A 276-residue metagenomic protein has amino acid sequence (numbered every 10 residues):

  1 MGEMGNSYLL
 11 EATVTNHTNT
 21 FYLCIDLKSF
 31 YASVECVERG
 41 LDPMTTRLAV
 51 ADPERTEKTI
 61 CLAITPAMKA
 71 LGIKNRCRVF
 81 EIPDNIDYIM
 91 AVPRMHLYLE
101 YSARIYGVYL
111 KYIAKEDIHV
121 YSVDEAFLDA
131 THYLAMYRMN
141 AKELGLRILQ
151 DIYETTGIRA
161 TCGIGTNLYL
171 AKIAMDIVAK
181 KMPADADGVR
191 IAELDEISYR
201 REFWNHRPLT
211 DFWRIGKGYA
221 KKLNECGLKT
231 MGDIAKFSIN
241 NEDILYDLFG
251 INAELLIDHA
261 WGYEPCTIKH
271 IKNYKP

Functional and structural regions predicted by a protein language model:
M1-V123, F127, D258-A260: Residues that scaffold, gate, or flank divalent-cation-dependent active/transport sites
C24, D211, K217-P276: DNA-contacting surface of Y-family translesion DNA polymerases
V34-V37, I60-I64, L170-V178, I268-I271: Short acidic, glycine/serine/threonine-rich loops at helix termini
V92, A114-Y121, Y137-A141, G145 (+1 more regions): Short secondary-structure capping/junction motifs at helix and strand boundaries
R104, V108-Y112, R147-T156, K222 (+2 more regions): Generic non-transmembrane alpha-helical segments
V123-D129, T166-A171: Short, conserved phosphate-binding/catalytic loop or strand-edge motifs used in phosphoryl-/nucleotidyl-transfer
L128-L149, G227: Catalytic palm subdomain of template-directed nucleic-acid polymerases, centered on the conserved carboxylate motif
L144, I148-T210: Long, highly charged, low-complexity intrinsically disordered interaction regions that mediate electrostatic DNA/RNA
